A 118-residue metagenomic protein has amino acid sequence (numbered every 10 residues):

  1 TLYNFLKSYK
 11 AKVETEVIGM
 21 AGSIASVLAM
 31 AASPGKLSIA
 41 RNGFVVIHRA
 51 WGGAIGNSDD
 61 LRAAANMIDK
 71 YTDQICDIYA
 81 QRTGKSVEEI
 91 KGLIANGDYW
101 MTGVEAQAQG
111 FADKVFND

Functional and structural regions predicted by a protein language model:
T1-S26, M30-D118: N-terminal organellar transit peptides
